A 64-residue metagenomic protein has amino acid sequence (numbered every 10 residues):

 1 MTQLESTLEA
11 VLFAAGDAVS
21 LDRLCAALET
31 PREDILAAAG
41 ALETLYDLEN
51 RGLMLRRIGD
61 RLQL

Functional and structural regions predicted by a protein language model:
M1-L8: Short, leucine-enriched amphipathic alpha-helices that occur as contiguous helical runs
L4, A27-L28: Toprim catalytic domain recognition across nucleic-acid enzymes
V11-L12, L24: Hydrophobic structural patches
A14-S20: Short capping segments at the starts of secondary-structure elements
S20-A27: A short acidic, leucine-rich amphipathic alpha-helix
P31-A41: Short amphipathic alpha-helical interaction segments
A41-L64: Charged low-complexity interaction tracts in eukaryotic proteins
